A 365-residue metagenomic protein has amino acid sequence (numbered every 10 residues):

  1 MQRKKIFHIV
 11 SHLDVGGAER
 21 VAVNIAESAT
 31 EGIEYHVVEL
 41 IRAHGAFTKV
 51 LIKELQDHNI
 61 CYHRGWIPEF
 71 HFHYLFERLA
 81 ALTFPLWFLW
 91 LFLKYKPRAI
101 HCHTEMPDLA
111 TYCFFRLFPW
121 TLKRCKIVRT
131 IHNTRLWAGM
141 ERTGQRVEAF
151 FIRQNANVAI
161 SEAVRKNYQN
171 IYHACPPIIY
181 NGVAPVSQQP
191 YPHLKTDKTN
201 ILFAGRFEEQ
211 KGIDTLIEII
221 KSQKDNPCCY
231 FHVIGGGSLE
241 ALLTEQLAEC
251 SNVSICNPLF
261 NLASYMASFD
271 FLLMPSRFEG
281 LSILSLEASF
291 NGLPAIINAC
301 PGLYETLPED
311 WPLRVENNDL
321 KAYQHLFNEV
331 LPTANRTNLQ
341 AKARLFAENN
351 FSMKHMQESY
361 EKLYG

Functional and structural regions predicted by a protein language model:
H8-F76, G237-L239: N-terminal strand-loop element at the rim of the active site of nucleotide-sugar-dependent glycosyltransferases
G16-E27, T199, F203-S222, S238-L242 (+1 more regions): A conserved mid-protein helix/loop that constitutes part of the nucleotide-sugar donor-binding site
C102-D108, I131: Short His-centered aromatic/hydrophobic patch
I152-Q189: Donor nucleotide-sugar binding/catalytic pocket of nucleotide-sugar-dependent glycosyltransferases
P258, R277: Aromatic "clamp/platform" in nucleotide-sugar-dependent glycosyltransferases that forms part of the donor/acceptor
P294-I297: Short hydrophobic beta-strand element within catalytic cores of glycosyltransferases and related nucleotide-activated
E309-K321, N328-A334: Conserved acidic donor-binding segment of nucleotide-sugar-dependent glycosyltransferases
N335-N350, M356-S359: A short, well-ordered alpha-helix in the C-terminal region of glycosyltransferases
